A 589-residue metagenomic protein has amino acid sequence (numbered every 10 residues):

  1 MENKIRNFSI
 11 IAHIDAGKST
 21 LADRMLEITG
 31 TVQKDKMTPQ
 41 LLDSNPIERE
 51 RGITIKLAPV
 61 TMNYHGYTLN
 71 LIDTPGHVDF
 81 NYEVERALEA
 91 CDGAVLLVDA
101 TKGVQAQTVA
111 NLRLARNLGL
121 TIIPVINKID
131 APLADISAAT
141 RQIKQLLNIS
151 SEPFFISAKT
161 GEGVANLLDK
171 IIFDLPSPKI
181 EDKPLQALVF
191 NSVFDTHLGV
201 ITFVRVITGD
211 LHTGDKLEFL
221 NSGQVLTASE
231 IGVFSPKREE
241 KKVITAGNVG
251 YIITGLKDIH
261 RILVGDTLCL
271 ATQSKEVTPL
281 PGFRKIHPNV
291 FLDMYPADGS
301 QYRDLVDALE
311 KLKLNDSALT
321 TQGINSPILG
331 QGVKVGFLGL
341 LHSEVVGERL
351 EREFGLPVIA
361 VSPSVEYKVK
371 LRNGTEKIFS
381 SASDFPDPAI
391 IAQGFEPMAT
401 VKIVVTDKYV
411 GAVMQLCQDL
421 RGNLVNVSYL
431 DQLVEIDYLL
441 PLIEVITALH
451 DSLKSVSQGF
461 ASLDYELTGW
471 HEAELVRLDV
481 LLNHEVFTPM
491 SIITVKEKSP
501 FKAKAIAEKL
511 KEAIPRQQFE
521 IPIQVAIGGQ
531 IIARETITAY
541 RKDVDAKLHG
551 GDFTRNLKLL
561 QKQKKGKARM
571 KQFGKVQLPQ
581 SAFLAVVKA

Functional and structural regions predicted by a protein language model:
M1-A589: Structural and coupling elements of P-loop NTPases
